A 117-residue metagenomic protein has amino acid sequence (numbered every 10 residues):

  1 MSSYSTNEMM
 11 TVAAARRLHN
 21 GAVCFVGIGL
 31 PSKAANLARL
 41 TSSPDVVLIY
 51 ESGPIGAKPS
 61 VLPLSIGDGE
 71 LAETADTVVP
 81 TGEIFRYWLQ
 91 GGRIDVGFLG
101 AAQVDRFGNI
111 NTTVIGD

Functional and structural regions predicted by a protein language model:
M1-D76: N-terminal active-site beta-alpha-beta segment that forms phosphate/nucleotide-binding and substrate-recognition loops
L62-D117: Conserved phosphate- and dinucleotide-binding cores of soluble alpha/beta proteins, encompassing both enzyme active
